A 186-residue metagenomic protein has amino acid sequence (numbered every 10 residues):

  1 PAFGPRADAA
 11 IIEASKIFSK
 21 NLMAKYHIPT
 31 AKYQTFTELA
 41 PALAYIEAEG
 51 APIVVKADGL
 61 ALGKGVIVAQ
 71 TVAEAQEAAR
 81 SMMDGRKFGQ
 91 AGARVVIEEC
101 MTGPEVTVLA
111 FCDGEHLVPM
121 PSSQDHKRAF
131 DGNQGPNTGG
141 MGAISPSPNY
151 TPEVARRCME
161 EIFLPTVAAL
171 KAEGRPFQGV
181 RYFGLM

Functional and structural regions predicted by a protein language model:
P1-S15, H27-T37: A short, GP-enriched loop/loop-strand-helix hinge that lies immediately N-terminal to, or at the N-terminal rim
F3-G4, A31, V54, V96-E98: Structural detector of well-ordered beta-strand residues that form the stable sheet scaffold of enzyme domains
D8-E13, L60-L62, K127-A129: Short gly/pro/ser/thr-enriched loop/turn and capping motifs at secondary-structure boundaries
A9, E13-L22, V72-E74: Rossmann-fold NAD(P)-binding glycine/threonine-rich loop
M23-A24, G139: Structural element of the ATP-grasp superfamily
P41-A42: Short acidic active-site motifs
G50-V72: Conserved anion/nucleotide-ligand pocket segment
G65-M186: Internal nucleotide-binding/catalytic subdomain
